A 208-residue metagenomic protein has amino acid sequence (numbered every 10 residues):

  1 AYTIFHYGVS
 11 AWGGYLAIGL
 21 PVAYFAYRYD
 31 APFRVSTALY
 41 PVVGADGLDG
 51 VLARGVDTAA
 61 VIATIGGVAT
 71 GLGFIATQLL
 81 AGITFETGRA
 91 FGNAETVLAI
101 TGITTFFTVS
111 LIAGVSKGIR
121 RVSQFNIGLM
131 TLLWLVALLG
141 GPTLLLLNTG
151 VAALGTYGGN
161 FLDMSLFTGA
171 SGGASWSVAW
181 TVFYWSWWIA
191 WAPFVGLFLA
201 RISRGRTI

Functional and structural regions predicted by a protein language model:
A1, I75-F91, L145-V178: Membrane-interface interhelical loops and short amphipathic "cap" helices that link adjacent transmembrane segments
A1-F85, V109, L138-T149: Transmembrane-helix bundle segments that line or gate the permeation/cavity pathway in multi-pass membrane proteins
Y2-L20, V56, T96-T101, T168-A192: Hydrophobic alpha-helical transmembrane segments
V9-Y24, G66-T70, N126-A137, Y184-L199 (+1 more regions): Hydrophobic cores of alpha-helical transmembrane segments in multi-pass integral membrane proteins
R34-V51, L111-M130, G150, V195-I208: Hydrophobic, small-residue-rich membrane helices and short re-entrant helix-turn-helix hairpins that build
A60-V68, V115-K117, S177-T181: Glycine- and acidic
R89-V115, L132, W185-L197: Transmembrane alpha-helical segments of multi-pass small-molecule transport proteins
G114-T168: Acidic, glycine-rich loop-and-beta core segments that form the ion-binding/anion-interacting portion of active sites
